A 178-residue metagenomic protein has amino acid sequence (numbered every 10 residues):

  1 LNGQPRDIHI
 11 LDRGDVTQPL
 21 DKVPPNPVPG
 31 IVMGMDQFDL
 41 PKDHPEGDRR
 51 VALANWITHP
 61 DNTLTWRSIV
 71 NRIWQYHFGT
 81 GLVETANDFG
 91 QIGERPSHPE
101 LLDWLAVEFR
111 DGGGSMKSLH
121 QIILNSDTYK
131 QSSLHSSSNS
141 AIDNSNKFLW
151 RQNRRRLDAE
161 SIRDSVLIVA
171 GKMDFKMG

Functional and structural regions predicted by a protein language model:
L1-G178: Primarily short, surface-exposed interaction patches in extracytoplasmic proteins
